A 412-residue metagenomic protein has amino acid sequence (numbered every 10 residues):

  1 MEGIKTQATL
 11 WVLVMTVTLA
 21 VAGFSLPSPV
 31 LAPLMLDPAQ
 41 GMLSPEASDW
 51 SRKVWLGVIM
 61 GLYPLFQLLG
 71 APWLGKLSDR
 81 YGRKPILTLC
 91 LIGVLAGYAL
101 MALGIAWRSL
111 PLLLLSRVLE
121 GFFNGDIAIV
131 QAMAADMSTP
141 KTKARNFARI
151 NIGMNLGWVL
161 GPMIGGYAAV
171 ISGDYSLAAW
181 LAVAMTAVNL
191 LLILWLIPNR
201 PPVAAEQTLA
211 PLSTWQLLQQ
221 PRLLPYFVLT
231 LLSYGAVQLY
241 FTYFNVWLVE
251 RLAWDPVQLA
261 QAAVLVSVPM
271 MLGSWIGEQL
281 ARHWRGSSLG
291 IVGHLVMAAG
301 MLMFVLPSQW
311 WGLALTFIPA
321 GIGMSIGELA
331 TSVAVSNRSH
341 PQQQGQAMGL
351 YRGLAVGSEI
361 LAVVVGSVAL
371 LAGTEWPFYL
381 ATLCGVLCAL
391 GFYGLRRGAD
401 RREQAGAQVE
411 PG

Functional and structural regions predicted by a protein language model:
M1-T6, P198-F227: Juxtamembrane intracellular "pre-TM" segments in multi-pass secondary transporters
T18, G97, L110-G125, G312-I326: Hydrophobic core of transmembrane alpha-helices in multi-pass small-molecule transporters, especially MFS/SLC-type
V30-K53, T242-Q258: Short amphipathic helix-loop junctions that connect adjacent transmembrane helices in Major Facilitator Superfamily/SLC
L68-I105: Conserved MFS/SLC helix-loop-helix module at the cytosolic interface between two early adjacent transmembrane helices
L69-G82, G273-G286, L370: Helix-to-loop junctions at the C-terminal end of transmembrane segments in multipass secondary transporters
I92-W107, V296-S308: C-terminal ends and interior cores of transmembrane alpha-helices in multi-pass membrane transporters/permeases
S116-G153: Cytoplasmic helix-loop-helix junction between adjacent transmembrane helices in 12-TM secondary transporters
L177-L194, F378-G394: Symmetry-related core transmembrane helices of the 12-TM Major Facilitator Superfamily/SLC fold
